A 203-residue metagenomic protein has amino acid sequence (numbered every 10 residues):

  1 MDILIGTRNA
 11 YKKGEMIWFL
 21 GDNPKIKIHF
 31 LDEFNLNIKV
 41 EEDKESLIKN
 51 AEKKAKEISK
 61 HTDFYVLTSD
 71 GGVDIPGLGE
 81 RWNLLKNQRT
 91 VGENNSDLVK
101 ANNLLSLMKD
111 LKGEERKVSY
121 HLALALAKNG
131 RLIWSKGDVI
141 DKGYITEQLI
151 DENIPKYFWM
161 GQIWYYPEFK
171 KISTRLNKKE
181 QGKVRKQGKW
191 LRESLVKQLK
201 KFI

Functional and structural regions predicted by a protein language model:
D2-L4, Y11-W18, D22-I203: Anionic-ligand binding patches
